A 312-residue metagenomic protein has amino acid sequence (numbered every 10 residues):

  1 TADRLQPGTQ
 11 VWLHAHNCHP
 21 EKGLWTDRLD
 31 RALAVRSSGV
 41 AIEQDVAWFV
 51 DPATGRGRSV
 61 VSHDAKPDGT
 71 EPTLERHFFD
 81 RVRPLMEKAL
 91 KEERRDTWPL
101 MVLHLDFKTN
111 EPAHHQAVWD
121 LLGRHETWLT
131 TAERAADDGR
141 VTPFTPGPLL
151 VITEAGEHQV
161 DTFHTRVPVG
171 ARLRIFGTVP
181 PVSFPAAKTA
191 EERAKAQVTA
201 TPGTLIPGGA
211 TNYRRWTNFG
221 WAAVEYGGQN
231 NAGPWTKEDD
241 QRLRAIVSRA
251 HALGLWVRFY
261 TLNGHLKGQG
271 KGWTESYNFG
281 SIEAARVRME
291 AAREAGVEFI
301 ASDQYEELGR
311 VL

Functional and structural regions predicted by a protein language model:
T1-L312: Phosphate-group recognition and catalysis centered on beta-loop-alpha active-site segments
